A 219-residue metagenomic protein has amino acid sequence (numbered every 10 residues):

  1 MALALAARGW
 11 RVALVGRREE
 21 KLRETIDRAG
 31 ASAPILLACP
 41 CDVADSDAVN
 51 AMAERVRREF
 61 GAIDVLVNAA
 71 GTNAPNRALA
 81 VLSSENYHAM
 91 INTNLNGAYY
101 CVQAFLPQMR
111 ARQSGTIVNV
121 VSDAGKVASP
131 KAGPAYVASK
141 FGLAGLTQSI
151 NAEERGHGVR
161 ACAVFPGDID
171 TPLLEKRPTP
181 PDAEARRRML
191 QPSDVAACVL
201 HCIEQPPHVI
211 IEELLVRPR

Functional and structural regions predicted by a protein language model:
M1-V12: Canonical Rossmann dinucleotide-binding motif of NAD(H)/NADP(H)-dependent dehydrogenases/reductases, specifically
E19-E20, P40-M52, S84: The beta1-alpha1 cofactor-binding region of Rossmann-like NAD(H)/NADP(H)-dependent oxidoreductases
R77-L79, N86-H88: Substrate-binding pocket helix/loop in short-chain dehydrogenase/reductase
V102, S139: Active-site helix of classical SDR
S122: Residue(s) in the substrate-gating loop at a strand-loop-helix junction that position the organic substrate next
V127-A128, S149-V159: Active-site-adjacent segment of SDR/Rossmann-fold oxidoreductases
G156-V159, A163, A183-R219: C-terminal helical subdomain
